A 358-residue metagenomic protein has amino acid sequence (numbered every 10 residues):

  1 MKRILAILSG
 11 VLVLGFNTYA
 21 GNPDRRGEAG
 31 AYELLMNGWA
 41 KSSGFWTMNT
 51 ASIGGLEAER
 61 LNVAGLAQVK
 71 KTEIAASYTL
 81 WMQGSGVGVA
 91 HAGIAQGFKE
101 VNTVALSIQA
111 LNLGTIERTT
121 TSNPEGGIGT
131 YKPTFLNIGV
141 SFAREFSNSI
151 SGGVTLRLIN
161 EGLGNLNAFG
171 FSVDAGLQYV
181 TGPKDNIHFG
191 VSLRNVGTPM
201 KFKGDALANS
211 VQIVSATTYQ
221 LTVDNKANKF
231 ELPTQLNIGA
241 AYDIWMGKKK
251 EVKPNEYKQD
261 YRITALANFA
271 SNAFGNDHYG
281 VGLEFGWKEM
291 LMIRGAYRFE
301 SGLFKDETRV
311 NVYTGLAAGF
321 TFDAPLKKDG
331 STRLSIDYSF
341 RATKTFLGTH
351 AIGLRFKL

Functional and structural regions predicted by a protein language model:
M1-D24: Bacterial Sec-dependent N-terminal signal peptides
Y19-L358: Subset of outer-membrane beta-barrel
